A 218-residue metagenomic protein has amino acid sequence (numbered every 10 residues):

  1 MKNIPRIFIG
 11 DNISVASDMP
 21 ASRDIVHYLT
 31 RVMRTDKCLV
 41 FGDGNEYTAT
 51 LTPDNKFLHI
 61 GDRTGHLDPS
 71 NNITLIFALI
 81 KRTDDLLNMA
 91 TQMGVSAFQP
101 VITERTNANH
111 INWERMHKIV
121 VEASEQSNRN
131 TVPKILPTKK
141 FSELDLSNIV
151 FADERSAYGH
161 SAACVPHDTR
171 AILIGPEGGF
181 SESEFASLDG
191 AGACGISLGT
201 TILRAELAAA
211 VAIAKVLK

Functional and structural regions predicted by a protein language model:
M1-H66: N-terminal positively charged helical leader segments and presequences
T64, K81, E104, A157 (+2 more regions): Short, acidic/turn-prone active-site loops that include or flank metal/cofactor- and phosphate-binding residues
H66-N148: RNA substrate-binding interface of SAM-dependent RNA methyltransferases
F77, L173-P176, S197-G199: Thr-Gly-centered strand-to-loop micro-motif
H110-I111, H160-A163, A205-A209: Short, charged, surface-exposed secondary-structure boundary motifs
S142-L146, S161-P166: Short amphipathic alpha-helix with an adjacent loop that forms part of the alpha/beta core around
H167-A186: A C-terminal functional module that forms or caps the active site or interfaces directly with catalytic machinery
E182-K218: Structured adenosyl-cofactor binding patch, chiefly the S-adenosyl-L-methionine
